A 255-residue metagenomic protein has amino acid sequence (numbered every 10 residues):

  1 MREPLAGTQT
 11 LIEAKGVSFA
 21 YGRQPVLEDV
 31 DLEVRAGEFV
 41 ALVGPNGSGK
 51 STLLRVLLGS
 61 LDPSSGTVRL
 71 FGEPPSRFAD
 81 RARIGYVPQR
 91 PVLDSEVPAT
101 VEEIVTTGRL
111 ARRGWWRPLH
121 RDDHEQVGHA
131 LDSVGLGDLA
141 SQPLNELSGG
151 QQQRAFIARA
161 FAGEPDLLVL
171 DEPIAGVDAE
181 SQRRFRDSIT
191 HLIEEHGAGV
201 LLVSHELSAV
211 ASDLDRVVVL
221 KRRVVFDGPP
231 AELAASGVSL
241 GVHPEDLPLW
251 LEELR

Functional and structural regions predicted by a protein language model:
L58: Helix-to-loop junction immediately C-terminal to a conserved catalytic motif
G66-D80: Conserved ABC transporter NBD signature motif
R121-L139: Conserved ABC ATPase "signature" region
P143-L147, Q151: Conserved ABC ATPase signature
E164: Conserved catalytic motifs of ABC-family nucleotide-binding domains
L168-E172: Catalytic Walker B motif of ABC-type/P-loop ATPase nucleotide-binding domains
R216-P229: H-loop (His-switch) and adjacent beta-strand-loop-beta switch element of ABC-type ATPase nucleotide-binding domains
